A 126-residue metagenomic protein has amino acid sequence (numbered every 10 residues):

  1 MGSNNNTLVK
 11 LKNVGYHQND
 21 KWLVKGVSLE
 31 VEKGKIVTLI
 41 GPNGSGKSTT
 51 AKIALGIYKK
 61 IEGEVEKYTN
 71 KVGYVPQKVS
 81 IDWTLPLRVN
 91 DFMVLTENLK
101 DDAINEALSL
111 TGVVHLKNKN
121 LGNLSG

Functional and structural regions predicted by a protein language model:
V9-L11, V24: Conserved structural motif at the start of ABC-family nucleotide-binding domains
I40-P42: The feature captures the beta-strand-to-loop junction immediately N-terminal to the Walker
L55: Helix-to-loop junction immediately C-terminal to a conserved catalytic motif
K60-V72: Conserved ABC transporter NBD signature motif
L85, K117-N120: Signature (C-motif/LSGGQ) region and adjacent switch/coupling loops of ABC-type ATPase nucleotide-binding domains
D101-K117: Conserved ABC ATPase "signature" region
N120-G126: Conserved ABC ATPase signature
